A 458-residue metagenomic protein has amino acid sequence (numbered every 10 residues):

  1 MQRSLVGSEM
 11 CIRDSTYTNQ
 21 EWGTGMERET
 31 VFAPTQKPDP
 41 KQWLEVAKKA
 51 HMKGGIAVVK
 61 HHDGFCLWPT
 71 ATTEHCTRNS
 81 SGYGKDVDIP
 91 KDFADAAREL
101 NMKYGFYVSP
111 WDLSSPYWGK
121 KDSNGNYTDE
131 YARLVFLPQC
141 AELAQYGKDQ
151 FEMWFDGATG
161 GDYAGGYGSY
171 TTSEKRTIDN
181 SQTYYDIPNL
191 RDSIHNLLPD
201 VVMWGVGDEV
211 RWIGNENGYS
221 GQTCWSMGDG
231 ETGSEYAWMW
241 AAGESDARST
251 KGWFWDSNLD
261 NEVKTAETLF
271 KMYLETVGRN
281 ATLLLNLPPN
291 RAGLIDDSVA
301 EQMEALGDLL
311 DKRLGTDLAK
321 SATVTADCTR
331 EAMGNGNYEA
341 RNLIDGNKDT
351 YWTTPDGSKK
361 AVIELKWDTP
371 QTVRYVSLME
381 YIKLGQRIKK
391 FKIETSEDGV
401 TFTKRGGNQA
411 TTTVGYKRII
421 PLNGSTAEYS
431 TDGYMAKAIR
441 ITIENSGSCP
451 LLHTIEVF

Functional and structural regions predicted by a protein language model:
M1-G7, I12: Single conserved hydrophobic/aromatic residue that forms the stacking wall/gate of nucleotide- or nucleobase-binding
G23-P40, P69-D88, K121-L134, W154-A164 (+2 more regions): The substrate-binding groove and active-site-proximal loops of carbohydrate-active enzymes, especially glycoside
P38-H62: Catalytic domains of carbohydrate-active enzymes, especially glycoside hydrolases
V46, S80-S81, V87, F93-F106 (+6 more regions): Carbohydrate-binding surfaces of carbohydrate-active enzymes
V46-K48, G82-L100, Y127-Q150: An active-site-proximal structural segment forming one wall of the substrate-binding cleft that immediately precedes
V59-T73, K85, F106-K120: Aromatic-lined carbohydrate-binding surfaces of glycoside hydrolases
S114-Y127, Y146-D149, W154, A158-S249 (+1 more regions): Substrate-binding cleft/loops of secretory-pathway carbohydrate-active enzymes
S298, L310-R313, D345-Q409, N423-F458: Aromatic, loop-rich ligand-recognition surfaces of beta-strand-rich domains
